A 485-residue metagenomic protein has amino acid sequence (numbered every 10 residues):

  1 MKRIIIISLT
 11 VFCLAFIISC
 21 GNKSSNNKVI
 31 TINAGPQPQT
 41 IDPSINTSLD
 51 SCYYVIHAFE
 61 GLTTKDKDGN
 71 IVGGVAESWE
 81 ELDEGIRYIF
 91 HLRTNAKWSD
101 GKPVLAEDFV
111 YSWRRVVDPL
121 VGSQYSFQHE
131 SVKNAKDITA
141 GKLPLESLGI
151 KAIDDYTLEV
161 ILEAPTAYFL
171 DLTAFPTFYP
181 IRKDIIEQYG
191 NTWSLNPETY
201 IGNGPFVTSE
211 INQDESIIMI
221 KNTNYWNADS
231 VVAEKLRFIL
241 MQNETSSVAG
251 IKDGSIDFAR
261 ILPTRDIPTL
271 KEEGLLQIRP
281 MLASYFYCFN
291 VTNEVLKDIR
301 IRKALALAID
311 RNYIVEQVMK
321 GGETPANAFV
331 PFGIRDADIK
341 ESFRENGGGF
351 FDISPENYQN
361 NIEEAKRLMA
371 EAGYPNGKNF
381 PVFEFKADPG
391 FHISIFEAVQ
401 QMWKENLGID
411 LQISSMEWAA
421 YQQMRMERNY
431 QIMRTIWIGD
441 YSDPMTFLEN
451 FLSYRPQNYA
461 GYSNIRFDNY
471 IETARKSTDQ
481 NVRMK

Functional and structural regions predicted by a protein language model:
I32, G101, D257-F258, F385 (+1 more regions): Periplasmic binding protein-like
N33-D83, I201-G202: N-terminal lobe/hinge region of extracytoplasmic solute-binding protein
P36-V55, V75-A76, K102, Q124-Y125 (+2 more regions): A structural "hinge/loop" feature
S78-S126, E159, V295-K297: Aromatic- and charge-enriched surface segment that lines or borders ligand/interaction sites
G141, L145-S147, D155-Y156, L162-V231 (+4 more regions): Gly/Pro-rich hinge or "lid" segments in bacterial periplasmic/extracellular proteins
S209-I220, R237-N293, N312, E316-Q317 (+1 more regions): Extracellular/periplasmic solute-recognition and catalytic clefts
T324-E371, P389-S394: Structural transition elements
D352-Q359, D410-Y421, M426, T446-K485: Extracytoplasmic/peripheral linker and loop segments enriched in polar/acidic and small residues with frequent Thr/Pro
